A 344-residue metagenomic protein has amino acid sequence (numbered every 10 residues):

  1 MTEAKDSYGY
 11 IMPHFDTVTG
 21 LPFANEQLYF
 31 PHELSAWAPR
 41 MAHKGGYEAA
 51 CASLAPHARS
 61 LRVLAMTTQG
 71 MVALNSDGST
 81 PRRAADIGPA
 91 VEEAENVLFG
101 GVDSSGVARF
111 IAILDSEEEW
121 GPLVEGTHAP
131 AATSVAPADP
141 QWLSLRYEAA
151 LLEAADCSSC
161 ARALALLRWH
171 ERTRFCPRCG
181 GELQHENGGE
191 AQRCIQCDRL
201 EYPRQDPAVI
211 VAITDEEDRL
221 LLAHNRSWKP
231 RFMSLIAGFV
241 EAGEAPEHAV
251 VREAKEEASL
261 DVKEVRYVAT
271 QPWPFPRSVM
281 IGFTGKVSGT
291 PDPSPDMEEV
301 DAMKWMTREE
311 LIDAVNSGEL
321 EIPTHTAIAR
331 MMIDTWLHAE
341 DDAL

Functional and structural regions predicted by a protein language model:
M1-T173, Q184, K229-M233, D296-L344: Nudix hydrolase/Nudix homology domain
A161-T214: Cys/His-rich short segments
A191-L235, F239, D261-V262, R266 (+1 more regions): N-terminal strand-loop-strand
V209, I281, D301: Change "...and in nucleic-acid phosphodiester-cleaving endonucleases..." to "...and in nucleic-acid processing enzymes
I236, V250, A254: Hydrophobic alpha-helical positions that pack around
E244: Surface-exposed, charge/polar-rich loops and edge strands
Q271-S294: Active-site-adjacent beta-strand/loop module that shapes the phosphate/pyrophosphate-binding cleft
